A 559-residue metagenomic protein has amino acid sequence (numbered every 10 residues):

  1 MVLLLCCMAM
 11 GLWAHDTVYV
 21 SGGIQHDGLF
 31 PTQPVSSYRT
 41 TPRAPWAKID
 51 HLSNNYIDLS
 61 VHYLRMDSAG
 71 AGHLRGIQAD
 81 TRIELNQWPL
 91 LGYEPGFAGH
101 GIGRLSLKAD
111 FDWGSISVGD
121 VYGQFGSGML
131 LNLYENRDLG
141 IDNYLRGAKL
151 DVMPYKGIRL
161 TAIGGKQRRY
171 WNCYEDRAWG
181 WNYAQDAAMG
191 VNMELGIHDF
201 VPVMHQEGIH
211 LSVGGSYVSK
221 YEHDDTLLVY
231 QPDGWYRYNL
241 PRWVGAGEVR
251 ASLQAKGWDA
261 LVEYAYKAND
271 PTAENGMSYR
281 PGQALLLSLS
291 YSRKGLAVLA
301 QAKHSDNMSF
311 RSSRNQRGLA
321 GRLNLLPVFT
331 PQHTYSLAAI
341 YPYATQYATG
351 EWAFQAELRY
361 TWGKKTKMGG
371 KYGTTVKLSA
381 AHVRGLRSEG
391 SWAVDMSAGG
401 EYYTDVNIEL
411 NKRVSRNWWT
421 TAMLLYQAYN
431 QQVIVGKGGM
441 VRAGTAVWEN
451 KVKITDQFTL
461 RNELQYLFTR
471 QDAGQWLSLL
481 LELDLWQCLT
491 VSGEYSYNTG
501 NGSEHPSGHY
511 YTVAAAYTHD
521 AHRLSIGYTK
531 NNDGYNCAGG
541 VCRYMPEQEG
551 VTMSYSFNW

Functional and structural regions predicted by a protein language model:
M1-V20, S68, W559: Bacterial Sec-dependent N-terminal signal peptides
H15-T41, D50-N55, V61, I77-T81 (+2 more regions): Transmembrane beta-strand segments of Gram-negative outer membrane beta-barrel proteins
T17-S21, H62-R65, R75-A79, L107-A109 (+5 more regions): Outer-membrane beta-barrel proteins
Q25, K48, L52-N54, L74 (+4 more regions): Exposed, low-structure sequence patches enriched in small/polar residues
N54-Y56, H100-L105, N143-A148, M189 (+2 more regions): Short alpha-helical segments and helix-capping/turn motifs at coil-helix boundaries
H73-Q167, V203, K294-N315: Outer membrane beta-barrel
L90-F97, W179-N182, K267-R280: Outer-membrane beta-barrel proteins
Y144-R146, P154-V201, Q206-W235, R242: Hydrophobic, small-residue-rich alpha-helical packing segments that form membrane-like cores
